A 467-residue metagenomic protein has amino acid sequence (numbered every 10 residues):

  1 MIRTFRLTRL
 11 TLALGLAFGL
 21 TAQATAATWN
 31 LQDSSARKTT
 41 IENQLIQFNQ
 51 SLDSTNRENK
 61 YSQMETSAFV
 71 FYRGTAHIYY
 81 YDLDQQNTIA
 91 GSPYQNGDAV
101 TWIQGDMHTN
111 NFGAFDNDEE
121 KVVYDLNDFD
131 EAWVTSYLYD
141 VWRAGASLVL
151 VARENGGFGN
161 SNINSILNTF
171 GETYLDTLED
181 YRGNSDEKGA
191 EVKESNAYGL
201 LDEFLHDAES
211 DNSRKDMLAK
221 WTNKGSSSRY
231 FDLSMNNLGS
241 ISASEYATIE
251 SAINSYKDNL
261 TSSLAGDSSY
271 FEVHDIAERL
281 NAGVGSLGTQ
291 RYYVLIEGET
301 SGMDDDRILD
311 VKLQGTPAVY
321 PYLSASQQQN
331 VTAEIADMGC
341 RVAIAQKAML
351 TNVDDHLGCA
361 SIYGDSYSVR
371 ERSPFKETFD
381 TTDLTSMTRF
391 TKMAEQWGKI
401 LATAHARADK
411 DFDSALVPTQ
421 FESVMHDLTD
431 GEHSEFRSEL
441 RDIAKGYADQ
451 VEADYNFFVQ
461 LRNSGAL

Functional and structural regions predicted by a protein language model:
M1-A26: Gram-negative bacterial Sec-dependent N-terminal signal peptides
A26-Q104, T109-D207, L264-L461, L467: Conserved ATP-binding subdomain of kinase catalytic cores across diverse folds
D180-E250: Sequence-structural signature of the catalytic-core scaffold of metal-dependent phosphohydrolases that act on
K224-E278, S286-R291: Bergerat-fold GHKL/Histidine-kinase-like ATPase
